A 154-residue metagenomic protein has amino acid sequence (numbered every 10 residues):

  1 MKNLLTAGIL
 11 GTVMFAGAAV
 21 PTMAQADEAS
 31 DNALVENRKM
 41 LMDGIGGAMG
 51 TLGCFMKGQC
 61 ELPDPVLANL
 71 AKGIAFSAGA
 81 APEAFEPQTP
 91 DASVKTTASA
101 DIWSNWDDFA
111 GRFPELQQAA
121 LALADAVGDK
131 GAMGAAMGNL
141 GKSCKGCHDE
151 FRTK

Functional and structural regions predicted by a protein language model:
M1-T12: Bacterial N-terminal signal peptides that target proteins for export
V13-F15, S30, P63: General structural signal for secondary-structure boundaries
M14-M23: C-terminal segment of classical bacterial N-terminal signal peptides
Q25-D27: Boundary of Sec targeting at the N-terminus
N32-K154: Sequence context surrounding c-type heme c attachment/ligation sites in exported
